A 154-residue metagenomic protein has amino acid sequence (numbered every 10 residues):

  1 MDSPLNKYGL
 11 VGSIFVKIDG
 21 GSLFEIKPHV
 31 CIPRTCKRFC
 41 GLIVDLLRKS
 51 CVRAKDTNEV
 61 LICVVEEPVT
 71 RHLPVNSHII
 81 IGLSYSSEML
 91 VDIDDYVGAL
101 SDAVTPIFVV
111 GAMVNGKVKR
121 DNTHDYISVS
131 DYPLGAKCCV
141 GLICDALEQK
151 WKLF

Functional and structural regions predicted by a protein language model:
M1-D92, E148-L153: RNA substrate-binding interface of SAM-dependent RNA methyltransferases
N6, H72, L100-S101, V118: Structural motif
H29, D95-Y96, G141-L142: Surface-exposed beta-strand edges and their flanking turn/coil or helix-capping segments
P33-C36, A99-A103, I127-S130, D145-E148: Short, low-complexity, polar/charged sequence segments that are solvent-exposed and flexible
V75, A103-V104, D121: Structured loop/turn residues at beta-strand edges in well-structured enzyme cores
I80, F108, Y126-I127: Short, well-ordered beta-strand core segments
S84-K117: Long, charge-patterned amphipathic alpha-helical coiled-coil/hairpin "stalk" segments used as oligomerization
V114-F154: Structured adenosyl-cofactor binding patch, chiefly the S-adenosyl-L-methionine
